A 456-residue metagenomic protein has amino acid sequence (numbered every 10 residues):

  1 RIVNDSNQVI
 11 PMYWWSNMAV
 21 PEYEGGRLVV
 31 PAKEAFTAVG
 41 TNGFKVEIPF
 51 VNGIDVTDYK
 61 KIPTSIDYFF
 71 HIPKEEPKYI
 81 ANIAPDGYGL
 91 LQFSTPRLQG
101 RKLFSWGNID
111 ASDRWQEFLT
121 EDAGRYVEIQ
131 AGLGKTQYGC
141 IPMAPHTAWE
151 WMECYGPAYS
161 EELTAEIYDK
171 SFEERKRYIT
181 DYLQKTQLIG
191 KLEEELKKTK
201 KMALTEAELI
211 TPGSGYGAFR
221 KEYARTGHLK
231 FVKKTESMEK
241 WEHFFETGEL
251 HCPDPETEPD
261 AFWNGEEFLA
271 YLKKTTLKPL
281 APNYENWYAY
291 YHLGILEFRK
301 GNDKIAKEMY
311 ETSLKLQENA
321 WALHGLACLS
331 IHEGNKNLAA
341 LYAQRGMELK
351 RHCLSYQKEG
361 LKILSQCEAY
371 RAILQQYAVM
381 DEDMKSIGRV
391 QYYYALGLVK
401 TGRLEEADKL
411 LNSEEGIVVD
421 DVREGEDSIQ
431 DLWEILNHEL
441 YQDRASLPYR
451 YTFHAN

Functional and structural regions predicted by a protein language model:
D5-I141, A207, P212: A contiguous, surface-exposed recognition patch within enzymatic or periplasmic domains that forms
P142-Y159: Short Pro-Gly-centered flexible turn/kink motifs
L272, T276-L277, Y310, A343 (+2 more regions): Hydrophobic/aromatic packing residues within the alpha-helices of TPR/SEL1-like helical repeat arrays
Y288-H292, W321-G325, S355-G360, G388-Y393 (+1 more regions): Alpha-solenoid helical repeat scaffolds
I295, C328-L329, K362, L396-L398: Residue-level recognition of tetratricopeptide repeat
M347-R351, E382, S386, V399-V422: TPR/TPR-like (Sel1-like) alpha-helical repeat modules
